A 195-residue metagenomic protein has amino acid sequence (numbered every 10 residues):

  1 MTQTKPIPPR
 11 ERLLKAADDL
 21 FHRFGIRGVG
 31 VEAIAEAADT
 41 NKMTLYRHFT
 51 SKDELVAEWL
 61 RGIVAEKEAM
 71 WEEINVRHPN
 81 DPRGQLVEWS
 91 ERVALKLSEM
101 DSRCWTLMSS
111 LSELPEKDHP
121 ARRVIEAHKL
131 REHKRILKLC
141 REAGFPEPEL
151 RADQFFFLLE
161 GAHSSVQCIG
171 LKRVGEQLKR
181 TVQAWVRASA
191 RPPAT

Functional and structural regions predicted by a protein language model:
M1-P8, A190-T195: N-terminal intrinsically disordered/low-complexity leader segments
R12, A16, L20-E54, E58: Helix-turn-helix
E58, E72-D101, E142, A152-F155: Hydrophobic alpha-helical connector segments
R61-E68: Short, basic, alpha-helical segments at the C-terminal edge of helix-turn-helix-like DNA-binding modules
E68, I74, G84-E88, K117-E142 (+2 more regions): Amphipathic alpha-helical packing segments from all-alpha helical-bundle domains
H78, L114, V166-I169: Secondary-structure edge/capping motif, primarily at the C-terminal ends of alpha-helices and the immediately following
L97-P120: Amphipathic alpha-helical segments used for helix-helix packing
A121-A127, R141-W185, S189, P193-T195: Hydrophobic/aromatic-rich alpha-helical bundle segments in the mid-to-C-terminal region
